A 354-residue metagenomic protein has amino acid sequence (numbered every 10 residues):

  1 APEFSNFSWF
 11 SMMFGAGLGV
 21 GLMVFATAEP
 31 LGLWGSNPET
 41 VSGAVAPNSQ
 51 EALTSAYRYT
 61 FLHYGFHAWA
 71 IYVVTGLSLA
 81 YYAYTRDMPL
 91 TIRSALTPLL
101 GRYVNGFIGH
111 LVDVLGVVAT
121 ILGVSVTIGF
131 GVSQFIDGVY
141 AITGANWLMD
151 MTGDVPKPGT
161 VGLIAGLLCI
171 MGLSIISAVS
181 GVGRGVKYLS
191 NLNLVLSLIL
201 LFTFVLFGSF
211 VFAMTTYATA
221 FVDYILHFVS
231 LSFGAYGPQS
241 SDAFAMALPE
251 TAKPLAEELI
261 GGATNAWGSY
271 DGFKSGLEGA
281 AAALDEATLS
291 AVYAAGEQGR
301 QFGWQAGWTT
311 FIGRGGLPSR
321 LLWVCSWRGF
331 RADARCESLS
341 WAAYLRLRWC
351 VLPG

Functional and structural regions predicted by a protein language model:
A1-A52, V179, F202: N-terminal alpha-helical transmembrane segments of multi-pass membrane transport and channel/translocase proteins
P2-A16, A46-S49, S55-F66, L90-L122 (+3 more regions): Transmembrane-helix boundary/entry motifs in multi-pass membrane transporters
M12-L22, V74, V117, T127 (+1 more regions): Hydrophobic alpha-helical transmembrane segments of multi-pass integral membrane proteins
G19-L31, R86-D87, L122-F130: Alpha-helical transmembrane segments of multi-pass membrane proteins
V24, L31, G35, Y81 (+2 more regions): Generic hydrophobic/packing signal
L62-S78: Alpha-helical transmembrane segments
Y81-I92: Membrane-water interface of transmembrane alpha-helices
L111-E337, W341-A342, R346-G354: Membrane-embedded translocation segments of transport machinery
